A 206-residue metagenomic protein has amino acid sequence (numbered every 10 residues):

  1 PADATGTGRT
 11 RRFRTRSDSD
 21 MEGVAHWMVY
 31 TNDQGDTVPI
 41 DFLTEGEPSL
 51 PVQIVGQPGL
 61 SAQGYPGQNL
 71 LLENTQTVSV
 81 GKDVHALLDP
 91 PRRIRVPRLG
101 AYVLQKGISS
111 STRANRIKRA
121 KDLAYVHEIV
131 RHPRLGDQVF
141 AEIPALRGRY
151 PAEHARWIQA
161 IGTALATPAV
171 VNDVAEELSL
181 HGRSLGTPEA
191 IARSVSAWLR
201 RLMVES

Functional and structural regions predicted by a protein language model:
P1-S206: Compositionally biased terminal segments of proteins
